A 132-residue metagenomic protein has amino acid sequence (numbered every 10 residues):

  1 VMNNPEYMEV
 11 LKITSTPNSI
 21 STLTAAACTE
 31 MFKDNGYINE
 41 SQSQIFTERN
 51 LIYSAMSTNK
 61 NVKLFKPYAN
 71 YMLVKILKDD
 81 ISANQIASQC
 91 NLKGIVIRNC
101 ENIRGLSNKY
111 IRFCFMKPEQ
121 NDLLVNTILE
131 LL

Functional and structural regions predicted by a protein language model:
V1-T58, V62-F65: PLP-dependent aminotransferase class I/II
N3, T16, L77-K78, M116: Structured loop/turn residues at secondary-structure junctions
L11, I86, L124-T127: Hydrophobic side chains in well-ordered alpha-helices
S15, R49, R98, R112-C114: Short, cationic motifs built from Arg/Lys/His that form the positively charged side of catalytic pockets
A27, M72-L73, L106-S107: Short secondary-structure capping/turn micro-motifs that flank functional sites
Q44, A55, Q89, T127-E130: Alpha-helical scaffold elements within enzyme catalytic domains, especially in hydrolases
I45-F46, N50, N59-K93, F115: Conserved PLP-binding catalytic core of the aspartate aminotransferase-like
L92-K93, N102-L132: PLP-dependent enzyme catalytic core of the Aspartate aminotransferase-like
